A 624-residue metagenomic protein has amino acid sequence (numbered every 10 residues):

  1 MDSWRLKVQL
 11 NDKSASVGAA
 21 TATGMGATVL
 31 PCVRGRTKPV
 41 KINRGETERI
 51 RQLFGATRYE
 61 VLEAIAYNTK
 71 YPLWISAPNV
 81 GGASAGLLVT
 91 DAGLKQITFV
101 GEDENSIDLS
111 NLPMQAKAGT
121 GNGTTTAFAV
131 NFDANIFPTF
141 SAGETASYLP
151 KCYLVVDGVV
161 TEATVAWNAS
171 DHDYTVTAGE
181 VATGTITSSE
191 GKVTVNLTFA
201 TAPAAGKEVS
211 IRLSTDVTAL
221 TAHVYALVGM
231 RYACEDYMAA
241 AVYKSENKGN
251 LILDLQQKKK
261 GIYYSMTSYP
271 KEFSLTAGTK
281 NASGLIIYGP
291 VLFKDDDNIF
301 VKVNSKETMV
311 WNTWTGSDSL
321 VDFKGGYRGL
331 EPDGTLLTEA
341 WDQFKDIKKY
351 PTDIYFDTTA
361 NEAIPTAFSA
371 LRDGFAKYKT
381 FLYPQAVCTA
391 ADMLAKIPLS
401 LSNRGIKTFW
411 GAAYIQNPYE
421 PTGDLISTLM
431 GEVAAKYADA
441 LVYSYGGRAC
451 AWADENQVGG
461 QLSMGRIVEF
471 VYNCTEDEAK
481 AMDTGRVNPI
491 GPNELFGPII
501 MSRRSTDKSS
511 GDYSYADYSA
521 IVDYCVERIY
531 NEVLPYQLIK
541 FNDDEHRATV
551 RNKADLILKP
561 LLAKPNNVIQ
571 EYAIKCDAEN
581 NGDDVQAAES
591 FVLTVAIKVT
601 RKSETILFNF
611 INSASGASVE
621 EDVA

Functional and structural regions predicted by a protein language model:
M1-V89, D157-G158, D342-A624: Structured, hydrophobic secondary-structure cores that serve as assembly/anchoring elements
L62-L112, R212, D216-W452: Extracellular Cys-Trp
A83-T183, S188-S189, P203-A205, S210-V217: Extended beta-strand solenoid/passenger and fiber regions
N122-T124, T187-S189, P203-A205, L220 (+5 more regions): Solvent-exposed loop and beta-edge segments used for protein-protein assembly and interaction
D133, T198, K598-T600: Solvent-exposed residues in well-ordered beta-strands and their adjoining turns, especially edge/terminal strands
T139, G206, Y237, I262 (+2 more regions): Intrinsically disordered, low-complexity acidic/polar segments
Y148, C152, Y174-E190, D254-K260 (+2 more regions): Short, surface-exposed secondary-structure junctions/capping segments
S189-L197: Strand-loop-strand motifs at the edges of beta-sheets in extracellular beta-sandwich domains
